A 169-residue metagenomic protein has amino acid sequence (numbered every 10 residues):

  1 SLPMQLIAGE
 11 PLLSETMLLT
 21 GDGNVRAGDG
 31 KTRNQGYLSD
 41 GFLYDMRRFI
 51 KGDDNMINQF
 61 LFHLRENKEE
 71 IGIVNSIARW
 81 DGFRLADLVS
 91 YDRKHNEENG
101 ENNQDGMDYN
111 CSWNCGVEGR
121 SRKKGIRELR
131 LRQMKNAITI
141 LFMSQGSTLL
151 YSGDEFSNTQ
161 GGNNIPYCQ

Functional and structural regions predicted by a protein language model:
S1: Short acidic catalytic loops
M4-S152, F156, I165-C168: Conserved alpha/beta catalytic core and glycan-binding cleft of carbohydrate-active enzymes
T159: Divalent-metal (often Zn2+) His-rich catalytic cores of metallo-beta-lactamase-fold enzymes
